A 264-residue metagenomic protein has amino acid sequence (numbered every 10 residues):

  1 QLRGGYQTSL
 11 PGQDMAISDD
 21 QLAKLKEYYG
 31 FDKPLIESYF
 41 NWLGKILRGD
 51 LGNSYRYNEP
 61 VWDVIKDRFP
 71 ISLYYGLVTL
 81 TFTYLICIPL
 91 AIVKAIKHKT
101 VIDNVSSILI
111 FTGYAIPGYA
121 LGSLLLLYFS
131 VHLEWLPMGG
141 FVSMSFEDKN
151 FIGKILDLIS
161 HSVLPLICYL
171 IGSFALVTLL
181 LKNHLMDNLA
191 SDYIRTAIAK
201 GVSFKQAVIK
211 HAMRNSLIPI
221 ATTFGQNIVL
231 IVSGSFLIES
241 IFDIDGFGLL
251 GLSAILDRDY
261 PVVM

Functional and structural regions predicted by a protein language model:
Q1, G44, L109-G139, C168-L170: Membrane-water interface segments at the C-terminal ends of transmembrane alpha-helices in multi-pass inner-membrane
Q1-E37, L133-I155: Hydrophobic alpha-helical transmembrane segments of membrane transport/permease proteins and related membrane-embedded
G5, I46-D50, L136, I231: A short secondary-structure junction motif
D20, P34, S38-W42, I46 (+7 more regions): Generic alpha-helical secondary structure signal
K24-E27, N41, K45, D63-D67 (+4 more regions): Short amphipathic alpha-helical coupling elements at transmembrane boundaries
Y28-I88: An internal, D/E-rich "acidic patch" concept
E37, G52-Y55, L121-G122, P137-G139 (+3 more regions): Short, hydrophobic secondary-structure boundary micro-motifs
F69-I102, G118, V131, E147-M264: Alpha-helical transmembrane segments of integral membrane proteins, especially multi-pass inner/plasma-membrane
